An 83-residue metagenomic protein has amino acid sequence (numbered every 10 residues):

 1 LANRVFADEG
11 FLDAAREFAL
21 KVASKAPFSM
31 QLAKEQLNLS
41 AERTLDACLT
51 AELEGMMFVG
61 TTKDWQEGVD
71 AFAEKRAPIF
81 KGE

Functional and structural regions predicted by a protein language model:
A2-T50, F80-E83: C-terminal long alpha-helix characteristic of the crotonase
P27, G68-V69: Helix-centric, low-specificity signal for extended rod-like, repetitive segments
A33-Q36, M56, F72: Short alpha-helical scaffolding segments that buttress acidic/His motifs in well-ordered protein cores
D64-W65, A71: Interdomain hinge/lid region at the active-site interface of Rossmann-like NAD(P)-dependent oxidoreductases
D70-E83: Terminal low-complexity tails and localization/encapsulation signals of metabolic enzymes
